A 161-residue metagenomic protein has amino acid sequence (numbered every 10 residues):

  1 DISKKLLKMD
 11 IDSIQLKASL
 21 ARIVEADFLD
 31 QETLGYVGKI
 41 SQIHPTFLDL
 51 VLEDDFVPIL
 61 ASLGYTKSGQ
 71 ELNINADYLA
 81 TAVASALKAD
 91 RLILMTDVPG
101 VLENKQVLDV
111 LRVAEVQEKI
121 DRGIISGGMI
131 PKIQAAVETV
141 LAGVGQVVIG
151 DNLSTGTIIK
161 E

Functional and structural regions predicted by a protein language model:
D1-E161: C-terminal catalytic "cap/lid" subdomain
